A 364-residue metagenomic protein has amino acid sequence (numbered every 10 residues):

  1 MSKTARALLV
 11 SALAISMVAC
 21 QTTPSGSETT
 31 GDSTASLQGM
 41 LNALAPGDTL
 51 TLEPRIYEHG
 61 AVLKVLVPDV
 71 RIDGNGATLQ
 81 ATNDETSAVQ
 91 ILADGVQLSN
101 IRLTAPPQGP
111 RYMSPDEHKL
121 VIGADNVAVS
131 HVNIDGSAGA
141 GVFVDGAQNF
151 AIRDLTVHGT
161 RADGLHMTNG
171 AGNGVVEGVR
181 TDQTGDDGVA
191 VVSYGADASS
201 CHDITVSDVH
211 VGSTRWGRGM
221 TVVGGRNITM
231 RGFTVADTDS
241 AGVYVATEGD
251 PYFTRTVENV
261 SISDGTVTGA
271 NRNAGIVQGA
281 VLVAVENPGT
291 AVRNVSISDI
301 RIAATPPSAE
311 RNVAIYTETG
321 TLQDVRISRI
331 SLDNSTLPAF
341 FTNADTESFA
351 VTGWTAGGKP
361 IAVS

Functional and structural regions predicted by a protein language model:
M1-L8: Bacterial N-terminal signal peptides that target proteins for export
V18-A19: C-terminal motif of bacterial Sec signal peptides marking the signal peptidase cleavage site
G26-E53: Acidic Gly/Asp/Thr-rich repetitive segments characteristic of extracellular carbohydrate-active and adhesion proteins
Q38-P46, Y57-R71, L79-N100, T104-V127 (+6 more regions): Extracellular beta-strand-rich solenoid/capping regions of secreted or surface-exposed proteins that bind or remodel
H59-V62, A81-S87, P107-M113, A138-D145 (+8 more regions): Short glycine/acidic-rich loop motifs that flank beta-strands on beta-rich extracellular proteins
G74-T78, D94-A105, D125-G136, Q148-A162 (+8 more regions): Right-handed parallel beta-helix
G195-S199, D250-Y252: Short, small-residue-enriched loops and turns at beta-alpha junctions that line or gate enzyme active sites
Y244-A284: A beta-strand-loop signature enriched in Asp, Gly, Thr, and Trp that corresponds to the sialidase/neuraminidase Asp-box
